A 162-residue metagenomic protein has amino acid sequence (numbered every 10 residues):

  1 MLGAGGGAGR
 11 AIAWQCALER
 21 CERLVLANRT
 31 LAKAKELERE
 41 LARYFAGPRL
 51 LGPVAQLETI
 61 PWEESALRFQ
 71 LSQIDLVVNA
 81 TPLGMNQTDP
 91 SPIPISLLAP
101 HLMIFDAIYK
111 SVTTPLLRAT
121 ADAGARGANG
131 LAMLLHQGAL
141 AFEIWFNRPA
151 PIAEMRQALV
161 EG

Functional and structural regions predicted by a protein language model:
M1-A17: Glycine-rich adenosine-cofactor-binding loop
M1-L2, L26, D106: Hydrophobic Val/Ile/Leu positions in short beta-strands of Rossmann-like dinucleotide-binding domains
A17-R23, D122-R126: Conserved S-adenosyl-L-methionine
E19-L50: NAD(P)-binding Rossmann-fold cofactor-contacting core
T30, E58-P90, F105: Rossmann-like NAD(P)-binding element
F45-E64: Rossmann-fold cofactor-recognition segment
M85-D89, P94, P100-I152, R156-A158: Rossmann-fold NAD(P)-binding glycine/threonine-rich loop
